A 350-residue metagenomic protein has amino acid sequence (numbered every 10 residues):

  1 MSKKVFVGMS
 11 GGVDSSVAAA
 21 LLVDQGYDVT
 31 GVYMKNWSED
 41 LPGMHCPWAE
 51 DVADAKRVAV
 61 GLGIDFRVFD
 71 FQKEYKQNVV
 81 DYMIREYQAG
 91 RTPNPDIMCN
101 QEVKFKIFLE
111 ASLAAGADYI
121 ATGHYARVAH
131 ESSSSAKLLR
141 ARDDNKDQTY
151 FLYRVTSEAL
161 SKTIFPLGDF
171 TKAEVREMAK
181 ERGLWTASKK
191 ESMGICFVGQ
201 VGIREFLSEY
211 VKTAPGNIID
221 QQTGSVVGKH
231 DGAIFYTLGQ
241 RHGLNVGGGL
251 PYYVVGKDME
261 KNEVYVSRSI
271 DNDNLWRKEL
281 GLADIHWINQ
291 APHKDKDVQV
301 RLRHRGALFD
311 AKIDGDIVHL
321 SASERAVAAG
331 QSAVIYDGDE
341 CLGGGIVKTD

Functional and structural regions predicted by a protein language model:
M1-Y153, I164, A173-E174: ATP-dependent adenylation/nucleotidyltransferase module used to activate substrates
S38-E39, A121-R127, S132, K137-D350: AMP-forming adenylation/ATP pyrophosphatase catalytic core
